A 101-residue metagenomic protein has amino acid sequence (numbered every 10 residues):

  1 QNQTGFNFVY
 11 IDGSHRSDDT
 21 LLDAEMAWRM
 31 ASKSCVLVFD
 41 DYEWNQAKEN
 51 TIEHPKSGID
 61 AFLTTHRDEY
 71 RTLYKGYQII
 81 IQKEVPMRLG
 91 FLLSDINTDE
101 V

Functional and structural regions predicted by a protein language model:
Q1-V9: A short acidic, Gly/Pro-enriched loop at the edge of an enzyme's catalytic core that lines a small-molecule cofactor
D12-H15: Switch II (G3) loop of P-loop NTPases
S17-V101: C-terminal substrate-binding/active-site "lid" region of AdoMet-derived donor-dependent transferases
